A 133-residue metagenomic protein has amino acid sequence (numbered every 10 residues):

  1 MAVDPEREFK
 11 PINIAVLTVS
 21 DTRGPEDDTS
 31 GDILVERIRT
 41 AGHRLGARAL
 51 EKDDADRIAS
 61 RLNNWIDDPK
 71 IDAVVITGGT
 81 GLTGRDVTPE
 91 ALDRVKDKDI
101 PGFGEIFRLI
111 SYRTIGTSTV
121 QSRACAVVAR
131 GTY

Functional and structural regions predicted by a protein language model:
M1-Y133: Non-catalytic beta/alpha edge segments that cap or flank active sites
